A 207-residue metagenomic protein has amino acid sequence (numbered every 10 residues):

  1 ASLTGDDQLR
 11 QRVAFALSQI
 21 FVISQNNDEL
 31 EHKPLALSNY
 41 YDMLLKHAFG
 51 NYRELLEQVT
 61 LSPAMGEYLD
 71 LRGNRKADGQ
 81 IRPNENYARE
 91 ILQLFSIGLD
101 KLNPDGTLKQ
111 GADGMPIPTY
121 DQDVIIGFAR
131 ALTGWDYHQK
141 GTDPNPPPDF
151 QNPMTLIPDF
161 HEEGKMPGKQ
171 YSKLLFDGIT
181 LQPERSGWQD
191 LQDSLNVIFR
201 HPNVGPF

Functional and structural regions predicted by a protein language model:
A1, H32-F207: Active-site substrate-binding loop specific to GH73 endo-beta-N-acetylglucosaminidase modules in bacterial autolysins
L3-Q8, F15: Structured, charged N-terminal subsegments at the starts of enzyme catalytic cores and at intra-chain domain/subunit
D7-Q8, F21-N26: Short, contiguous, well-structured surface segments enriched in hydrophobic/aromatic residues
L9-Q11, F207: Short loop/turn segments at connectors of secondary-structure elements within structured domains
A14-V22, L92, R130: Amphipathic, well-packed alpha-helical segments that form the structural scaffold of globular domains
Q25, E31-H32: Active-site neighborhood of divalent metal-dependent phosphoester bond hydrolases
